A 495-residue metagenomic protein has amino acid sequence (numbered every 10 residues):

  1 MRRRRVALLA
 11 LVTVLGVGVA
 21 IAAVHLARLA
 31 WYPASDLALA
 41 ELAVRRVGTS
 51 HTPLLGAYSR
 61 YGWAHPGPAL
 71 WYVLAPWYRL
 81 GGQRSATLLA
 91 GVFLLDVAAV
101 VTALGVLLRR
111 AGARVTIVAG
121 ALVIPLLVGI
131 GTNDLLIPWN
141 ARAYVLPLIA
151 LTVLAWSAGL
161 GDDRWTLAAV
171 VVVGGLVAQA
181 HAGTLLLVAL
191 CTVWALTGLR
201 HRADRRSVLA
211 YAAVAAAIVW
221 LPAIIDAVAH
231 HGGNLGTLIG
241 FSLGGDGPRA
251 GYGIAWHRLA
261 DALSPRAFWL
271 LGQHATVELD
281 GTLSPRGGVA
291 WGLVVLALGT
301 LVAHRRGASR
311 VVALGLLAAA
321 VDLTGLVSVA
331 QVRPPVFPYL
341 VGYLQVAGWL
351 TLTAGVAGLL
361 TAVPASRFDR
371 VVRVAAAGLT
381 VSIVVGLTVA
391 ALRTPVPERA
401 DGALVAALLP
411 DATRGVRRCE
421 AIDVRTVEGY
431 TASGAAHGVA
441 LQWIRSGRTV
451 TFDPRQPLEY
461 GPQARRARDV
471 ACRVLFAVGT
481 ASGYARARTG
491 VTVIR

Functional and structural regions predicted by a protein language model:
R2-R5, L108-T116, D163, L199-A210 (+1 more regions): Membrane-interface helix-loop-helix junctions at transmembrane boundaries of multi-pass membrane enzymes, predominantly
L39-A64, P68-Y72, P76: Extracytosolic helix-loop segments that constitute the early lumenal/periplasmic catalytic or substrate-binding loops
A43-R46, S207-G292: Transmembrane-lumen/periplasm boundary regions of multi-pass, lipid-linked membrane glycan transferases
V44, Y144-P147, V312-A319, L323-T361: Hydrophobic/aromatic-rich transmembrane helices and adjacent perimembrane loops
P68, Y72, L80-V101, D134-N140 (+1 more regions): Loop-to-helix entry region of an early transmembrane alpha helix in multi-pass inner-membrane enzymes
A90-G112, A150, G299: Transmembrane-helix motifs of polytopic, lipid-linked glycan transferases
L151-A169, V177: Membrane-interface transmembrane helices that cradle and orient dolichyl/undecaprenyl
T166-A182, L187-V193, A215-I218: Membrane-interface alpha helices of multi-pass inner-membrane proteins
